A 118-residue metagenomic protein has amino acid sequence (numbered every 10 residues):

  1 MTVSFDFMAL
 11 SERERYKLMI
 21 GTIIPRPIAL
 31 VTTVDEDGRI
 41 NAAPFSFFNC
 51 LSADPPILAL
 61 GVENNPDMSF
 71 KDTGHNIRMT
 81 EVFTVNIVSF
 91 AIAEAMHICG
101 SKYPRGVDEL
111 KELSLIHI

Functional and structural regions predicted by a protein language model:
M1-A43, N49-I116: Active-site-proximal mixed secondary-structure blocks
